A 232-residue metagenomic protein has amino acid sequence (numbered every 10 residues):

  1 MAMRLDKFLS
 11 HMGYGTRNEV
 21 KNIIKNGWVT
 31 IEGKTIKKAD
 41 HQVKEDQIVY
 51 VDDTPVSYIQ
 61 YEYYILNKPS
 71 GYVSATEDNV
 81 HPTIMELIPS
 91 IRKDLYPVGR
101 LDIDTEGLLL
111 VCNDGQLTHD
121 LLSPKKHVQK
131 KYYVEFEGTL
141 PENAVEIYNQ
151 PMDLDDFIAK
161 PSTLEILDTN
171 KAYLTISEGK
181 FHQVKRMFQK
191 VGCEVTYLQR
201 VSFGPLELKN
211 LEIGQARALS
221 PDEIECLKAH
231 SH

Functional and structural regions predicted by a protein language model:
A2-H232: Basic, flexible Lys/Arg- and Gly-enriched helix-loop patches that mediate nucleic-acid binding at interfaces with rRNA
